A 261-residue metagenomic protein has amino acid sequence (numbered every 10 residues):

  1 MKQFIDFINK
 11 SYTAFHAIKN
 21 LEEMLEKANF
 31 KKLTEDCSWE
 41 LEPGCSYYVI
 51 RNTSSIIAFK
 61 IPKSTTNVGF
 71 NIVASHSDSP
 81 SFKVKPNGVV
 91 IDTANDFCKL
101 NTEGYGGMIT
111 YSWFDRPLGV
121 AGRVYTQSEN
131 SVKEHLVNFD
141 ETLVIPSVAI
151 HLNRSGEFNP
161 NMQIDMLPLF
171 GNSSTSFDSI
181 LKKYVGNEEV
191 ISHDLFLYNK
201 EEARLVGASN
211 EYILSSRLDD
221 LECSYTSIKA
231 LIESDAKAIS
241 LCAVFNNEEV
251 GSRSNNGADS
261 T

Functional and structural regions predicted by a protein language model:
M1-T261: N-terminal hydrophobic/helix-forming segments and targeting peptides
